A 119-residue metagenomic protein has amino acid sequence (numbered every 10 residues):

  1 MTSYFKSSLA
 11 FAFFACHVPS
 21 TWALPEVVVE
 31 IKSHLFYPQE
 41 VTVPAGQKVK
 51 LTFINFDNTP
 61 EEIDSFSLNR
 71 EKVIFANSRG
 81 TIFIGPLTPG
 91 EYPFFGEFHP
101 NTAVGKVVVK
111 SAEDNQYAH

Functional and structural regions predicted by a protein language model:
M1-L9: Bacterial N-terminal signal peptides that target proteins for export
A10-F11, T21: Cleavable N-terminal signal peptides
L24-G46: N-terminal edge beta-strand
P25-V28, L35, F75-H119: Extracellular/periplasmic metallocenter environments
Q39-D57, G80-L87, E91-F95: Beta-strand cores of secreted/periplasmic/IMS beta-sandwich domains, seen most often in copper-related folds
F56-A76, G105: Histidine- and aromatic-enriched segments that form or immediately flank copper-ligand environments
